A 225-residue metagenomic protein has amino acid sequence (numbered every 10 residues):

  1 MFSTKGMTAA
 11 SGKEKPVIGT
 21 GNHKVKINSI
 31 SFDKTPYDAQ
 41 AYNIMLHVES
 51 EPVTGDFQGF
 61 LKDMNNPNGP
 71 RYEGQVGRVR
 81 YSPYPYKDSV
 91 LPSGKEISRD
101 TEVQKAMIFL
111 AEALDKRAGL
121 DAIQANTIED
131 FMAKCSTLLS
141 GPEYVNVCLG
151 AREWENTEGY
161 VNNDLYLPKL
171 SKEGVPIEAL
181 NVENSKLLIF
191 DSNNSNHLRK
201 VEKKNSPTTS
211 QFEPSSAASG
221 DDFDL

Functional and structural regions predicted by a protein language model:
M1-L225: Short beta-rich binding modules
